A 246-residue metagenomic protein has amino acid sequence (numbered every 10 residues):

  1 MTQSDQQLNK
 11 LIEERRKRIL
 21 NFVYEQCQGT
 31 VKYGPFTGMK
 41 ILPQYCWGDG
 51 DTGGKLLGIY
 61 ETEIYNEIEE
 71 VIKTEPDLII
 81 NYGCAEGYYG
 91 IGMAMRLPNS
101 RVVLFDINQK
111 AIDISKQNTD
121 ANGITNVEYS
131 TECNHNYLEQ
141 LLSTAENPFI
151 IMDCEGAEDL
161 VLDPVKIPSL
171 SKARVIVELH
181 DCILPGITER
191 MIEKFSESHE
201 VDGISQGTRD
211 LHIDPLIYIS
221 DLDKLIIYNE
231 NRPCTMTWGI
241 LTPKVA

Functional and structural regions predicted by a protein language model:
M1-F105, D113-N118, T125, E139-A145 (+1 more regions): S-adenosyl-L-methionine
L78, E86, V127-M191: Active-site segment flanking the S-adenosylmethionine/decSAM binding pocket in AdoMet-dependent transferases
M93-R96, Q117-D120, P164-I167, E189-I192: Short, glycine/charged-enriched secondary-structure capping and boundary segments
P98, S171, E197-E200: Proline-centered flexible-loop/turn and helix-kink motifs
N108: Conserved SAM/SAH-binding beta-strand->alpha-helix loop
G123-N126, S198-H199: Glycine-centered loop/turn motif at secondary-structure junctions
I192-S205: Conserved Class I S-adenosyl-L-methionine
